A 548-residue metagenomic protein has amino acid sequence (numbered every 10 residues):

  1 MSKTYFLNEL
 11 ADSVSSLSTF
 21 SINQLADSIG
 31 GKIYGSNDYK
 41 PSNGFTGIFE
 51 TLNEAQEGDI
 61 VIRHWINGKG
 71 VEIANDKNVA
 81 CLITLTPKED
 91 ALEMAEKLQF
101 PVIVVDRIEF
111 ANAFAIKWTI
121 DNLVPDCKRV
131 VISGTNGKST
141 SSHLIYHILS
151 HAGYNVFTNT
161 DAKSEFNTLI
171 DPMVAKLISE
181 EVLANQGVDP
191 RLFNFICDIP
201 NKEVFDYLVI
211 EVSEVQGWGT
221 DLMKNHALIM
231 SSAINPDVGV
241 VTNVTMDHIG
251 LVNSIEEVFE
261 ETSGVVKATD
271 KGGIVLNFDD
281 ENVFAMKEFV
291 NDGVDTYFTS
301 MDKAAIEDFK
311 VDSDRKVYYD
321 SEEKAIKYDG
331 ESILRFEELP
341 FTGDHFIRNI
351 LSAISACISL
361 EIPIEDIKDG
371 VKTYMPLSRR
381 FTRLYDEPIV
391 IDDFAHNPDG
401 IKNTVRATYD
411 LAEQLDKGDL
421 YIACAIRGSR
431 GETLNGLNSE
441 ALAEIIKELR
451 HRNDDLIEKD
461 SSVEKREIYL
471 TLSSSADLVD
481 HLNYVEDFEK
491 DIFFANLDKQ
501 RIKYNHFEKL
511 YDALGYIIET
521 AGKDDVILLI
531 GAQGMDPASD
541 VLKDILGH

Functional and structural regions predicted by a protein language model:
M1-F114, W118, E338, T342: N-terminal leader/targeting and accessory segments in enzymes
M1-I33, A55-I60, I66, Q99-F100 (+8 more regions): ATP-dependent carboxylate-amine ligase
L25, D59, A74, A115 (+11 more regions): Residue-level signal for inorganic ion chemistry
G58, E89-E96, K202-V204, S232-I389 (+4 more regions): Acidic, Mg2+-coordinating active-site environments of NTP-dependent enzymes
K69-E72, P87-M94, D280-M286, A304-D308 (+3 more regions): Short, charged/polar "capping" segments at the starts of alpha-helices and the immediately preceding loops
G70-P87, A91-R107, L228-D237, F259-V266 (+2 more regions): A short, gly/pro- and small-residue-rich
L85, T135, D161, N277 (+4 more regions): Cofactor-binding loop segments of dinucleotide-utilizing enzymes, especially the Rossmann-like FAD- and NAD(P)+-binding
A111-L276, F284-D292: Phosphate-binding loop of NTP-binding sites
